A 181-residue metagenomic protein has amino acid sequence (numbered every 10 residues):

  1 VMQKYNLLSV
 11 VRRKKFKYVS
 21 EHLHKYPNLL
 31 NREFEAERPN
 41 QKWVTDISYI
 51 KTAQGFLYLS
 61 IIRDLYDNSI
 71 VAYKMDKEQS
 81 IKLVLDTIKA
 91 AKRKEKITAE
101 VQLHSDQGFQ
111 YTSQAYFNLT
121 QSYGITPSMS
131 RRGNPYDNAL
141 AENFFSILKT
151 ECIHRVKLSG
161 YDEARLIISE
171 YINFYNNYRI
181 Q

Functional and structural regions predicted by a protein language model:
V1-Q181: Charged DNA-binding/catalytic regions of mobile-element recombinases
